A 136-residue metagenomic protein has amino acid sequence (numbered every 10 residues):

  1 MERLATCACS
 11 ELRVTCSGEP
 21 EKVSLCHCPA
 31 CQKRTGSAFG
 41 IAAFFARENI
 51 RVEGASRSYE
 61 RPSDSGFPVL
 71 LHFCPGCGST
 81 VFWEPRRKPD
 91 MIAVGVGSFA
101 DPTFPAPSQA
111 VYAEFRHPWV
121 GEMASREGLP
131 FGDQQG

Functional and structural regions predicted by a protein language model:
M1-G136: A short Gly-Trp-Pro
